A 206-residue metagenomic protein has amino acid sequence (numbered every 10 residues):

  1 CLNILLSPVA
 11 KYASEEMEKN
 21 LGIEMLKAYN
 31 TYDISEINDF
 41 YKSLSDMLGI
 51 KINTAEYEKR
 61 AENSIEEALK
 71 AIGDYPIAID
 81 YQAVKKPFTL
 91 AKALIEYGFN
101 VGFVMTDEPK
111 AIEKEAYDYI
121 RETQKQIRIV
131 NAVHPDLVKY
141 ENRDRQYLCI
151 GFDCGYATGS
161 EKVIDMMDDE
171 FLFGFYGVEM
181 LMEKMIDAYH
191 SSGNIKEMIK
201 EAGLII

Functional and structural regions predicted by a protein language model:
C1-I206: An N-terminal assembly and electron-transfer interface module characteristic of large anaerobic redox and radical
